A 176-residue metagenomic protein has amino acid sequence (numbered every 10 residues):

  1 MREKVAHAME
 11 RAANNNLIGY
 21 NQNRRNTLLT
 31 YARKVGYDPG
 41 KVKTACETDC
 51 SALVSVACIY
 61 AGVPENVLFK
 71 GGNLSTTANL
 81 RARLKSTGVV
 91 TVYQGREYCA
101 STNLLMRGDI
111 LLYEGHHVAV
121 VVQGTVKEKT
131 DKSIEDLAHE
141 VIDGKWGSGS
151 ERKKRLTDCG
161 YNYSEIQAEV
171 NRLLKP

Functional and structural regions predicted by a protein language model:
M1-G71, E114-H117, Q123, K127: N-terminal capping segments
P64-V92: Short, basic/aromatic beta-hairpin or loop at an interaction surface
T91-S101: Short alpha-helix capping/helix-loop boundary micro-motifs
R107-D109: Loop/turn positions that initiate beta-strands
G124-D136, P176: Low-complexity, Pro/Thr/Ser/Gly/Ala-rich linker/spacer regions in secreted, extracellular modular proteins
I142-K153, Y161-Y163: Extracytoplasmic Gram-positive cell-surface binding/anchoring modules and repeats
C159-P176: Repeat-associated, polar segments at repeat-unit boundaries in modular proteins
